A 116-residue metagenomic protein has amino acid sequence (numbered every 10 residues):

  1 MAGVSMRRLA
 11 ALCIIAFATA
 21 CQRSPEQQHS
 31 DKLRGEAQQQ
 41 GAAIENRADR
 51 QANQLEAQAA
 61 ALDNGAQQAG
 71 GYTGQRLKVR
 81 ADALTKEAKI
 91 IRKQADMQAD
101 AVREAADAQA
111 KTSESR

Functional and structural regions predicted by a protein language model:
M1-A10: Bacterial N-terminal signal peptides that target proteins for export
A11-L12, Q28: Helix-termini ("caps") and immediately adjacent flexible loops/tails, especially at membrane-solvent interfaces
C21-S24: Bacterial signal peptide processing site
E26-Q28, R103: Low-complexity repeat regions of mature extracellularly deployed or surface/particle-associated proteins
S30-Q39, A60: Juxtamembrane extracytosolic/periplasmic "stalk" immediately C-terminal to the first targeting helix
N46, R50-R116: Intrinsically disordered, glycine/charged-rich N-terminal periplasmic/extracytoplasmic linker segments that lie
